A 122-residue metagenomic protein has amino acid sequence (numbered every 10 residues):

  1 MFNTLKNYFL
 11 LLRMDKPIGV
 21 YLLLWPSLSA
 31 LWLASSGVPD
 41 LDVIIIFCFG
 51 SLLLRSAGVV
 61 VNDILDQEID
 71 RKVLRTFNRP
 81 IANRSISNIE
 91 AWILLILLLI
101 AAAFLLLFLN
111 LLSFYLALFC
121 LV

Functional and structural regions predicted by a protein language model:
M1-L11: Short, Lys/Arg-rich, polar N-terminal cytosolic tail immediately upstream of the first transmembrane signal-anchor
N7, G19-L23, P39, V43-F47 (+4 more regions): Residue-level signature of transmembrane alpha-helical entry/exit and packing/kink sites in multi-pass membrane
L12, D66: Residue-level signature of catalytic and energy-coupling elements of molecular machines, predominantly ATP/GTP-dependent
M14-L33: The first (N-terminal) embedded transmembrane alpha-helix
L23, G58-N62, D70, L74: Alpha-helical transmembrane segments and their lipid-water interface positions in multi-pass membrane proteins
A30-D42, F108: Short, hydrophobic transmembrane alpha-helix segments
F49, Q67-L121: Multi-pass membrane catalytic core of lipid/isoprenoid biosynthesis enzymes
